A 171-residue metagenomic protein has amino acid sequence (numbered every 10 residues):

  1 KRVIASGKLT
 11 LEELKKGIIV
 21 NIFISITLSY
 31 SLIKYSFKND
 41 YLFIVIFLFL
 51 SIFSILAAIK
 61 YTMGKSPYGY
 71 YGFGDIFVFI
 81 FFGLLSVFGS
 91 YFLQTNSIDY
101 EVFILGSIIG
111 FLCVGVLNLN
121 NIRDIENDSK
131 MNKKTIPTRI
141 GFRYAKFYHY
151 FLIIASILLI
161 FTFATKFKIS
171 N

Functional and structural regions predicted by a protein language model:
K1, V114-P137: Acidic (Asp/Glu-rich) catalytic motifs at the cytosolic membrane interface
K1-K38, K133-I169: Multi-pass membrane catalytic core of lipid/isoprenoid biosynthesis enzymes
A5-Y100: Intramembrane alpha-helical segments
N21, F53-S54, V78, L105-I109 (+1 more regions): Transmembrane alpha-helical core residues of multi-pass small-molecule transporters, especially secondary transporters
Y35-K38, G64, I122, E126-N127 (+1 more regions): Juxtamembrane transmembrane-helix termini
S54, A58-I59, I109-N120: Alpha-helical transmembrane segments of multi-pass membrane proteins
F103-C113, K168-N171: Alpha-helical transmembrane segments
